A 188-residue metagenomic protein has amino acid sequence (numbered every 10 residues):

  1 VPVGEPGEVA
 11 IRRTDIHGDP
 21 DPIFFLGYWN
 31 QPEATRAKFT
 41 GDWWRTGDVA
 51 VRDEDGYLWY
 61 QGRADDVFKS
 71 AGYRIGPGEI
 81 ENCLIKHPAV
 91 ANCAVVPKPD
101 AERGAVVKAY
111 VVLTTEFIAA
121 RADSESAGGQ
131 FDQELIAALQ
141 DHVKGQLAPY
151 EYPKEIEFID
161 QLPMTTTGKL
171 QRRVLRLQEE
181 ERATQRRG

Functional and structural regions predicted by a protein language model:
V3-F25, W43, V49-A50: AMP-binding/adenylate-forming core of the ANL superfamily
R13, P97, I159-D160: Residues that line or immediately flank small-molecule/substrate-binding pockets and catalytic motifs
D19-D21, L26-G27, A34, V49-E151 (+2 more regions): AMP-binding/adenylate-forming catalytic core of the ANL superfamily
P22, Q178-G188: A short, polar/charged loop-to-alpha-helix boundary motif
R45-T46, Y60, F158: A structural signal for the hydrophobic beta-strands that form the central parallel beta-sheet of Rossmann-like
E157-T166: Short proline/glycine- and acidic-rich turn/helix-capping motifs at secondary-structure junctions
